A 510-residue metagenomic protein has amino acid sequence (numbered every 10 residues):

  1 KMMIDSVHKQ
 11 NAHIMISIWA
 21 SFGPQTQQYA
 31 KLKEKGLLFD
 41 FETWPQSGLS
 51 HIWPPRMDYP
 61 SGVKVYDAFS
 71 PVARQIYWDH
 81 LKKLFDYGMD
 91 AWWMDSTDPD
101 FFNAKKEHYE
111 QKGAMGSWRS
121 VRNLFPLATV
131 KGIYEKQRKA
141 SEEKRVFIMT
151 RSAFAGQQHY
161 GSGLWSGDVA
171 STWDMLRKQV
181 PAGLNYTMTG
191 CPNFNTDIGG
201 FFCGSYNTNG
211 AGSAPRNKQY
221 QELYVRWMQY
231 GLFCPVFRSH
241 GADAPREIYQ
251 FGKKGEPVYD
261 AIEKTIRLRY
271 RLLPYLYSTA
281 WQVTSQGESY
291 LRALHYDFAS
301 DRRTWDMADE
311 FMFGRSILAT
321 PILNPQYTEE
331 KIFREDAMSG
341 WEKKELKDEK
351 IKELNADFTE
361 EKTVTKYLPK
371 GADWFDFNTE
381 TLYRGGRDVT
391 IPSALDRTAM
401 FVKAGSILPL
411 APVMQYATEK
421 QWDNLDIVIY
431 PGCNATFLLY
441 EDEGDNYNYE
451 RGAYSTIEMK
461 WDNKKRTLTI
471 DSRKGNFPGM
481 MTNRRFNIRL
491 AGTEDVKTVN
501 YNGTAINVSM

Functional and structural regions predicted by a protein language model:
K1-D396: Catalytic-domain carbohydrate-binding cleft regions of carbohydrate-active enzymes
E349, L395-T504: Accessory, solvent-exposed terminal regions and/or long lumenal/extracellular loops of proteins
S509-M510: A surface-exposed beta-strand-loop module
